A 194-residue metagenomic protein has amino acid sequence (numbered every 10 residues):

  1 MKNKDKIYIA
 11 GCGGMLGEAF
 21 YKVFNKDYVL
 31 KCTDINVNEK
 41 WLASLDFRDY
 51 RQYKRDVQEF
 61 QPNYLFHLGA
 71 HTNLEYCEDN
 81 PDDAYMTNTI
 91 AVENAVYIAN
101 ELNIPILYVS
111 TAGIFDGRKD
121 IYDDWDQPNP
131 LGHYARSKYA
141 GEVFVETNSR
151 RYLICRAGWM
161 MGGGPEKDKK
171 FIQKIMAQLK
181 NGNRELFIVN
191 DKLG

Functional and structural regions predicted by a protein language model:
K2-D27: N-terminal Rossmann NAD(P)H-binding glycine-rich loop of SDR-like oxidoreductase domains
I35-R51: Rossmann-fold cofactor-recognition segment
L42, A84-T87, P130, Y134: A hydrophobic alpha-helix adjacent to the NAD(P)-binding/active-site core of NAD(P)-dependent oxidoreductases, strongly
F47-T87: NAD(P)H-binding glycine-rich loop region in Rossmannoid oxidoreductase-like domains and their noncatalytic homologs
H71-L74, D79, V109-G132: Active-site "gating" loop of Rossmann-like NAD(P)-dependent oxidoreductase/epimerase domains
D79-L107: NAD(P)-cofactor binding segment of oxidoreductase domains
S137: Active-site helix of classical SDR
V143-G194: NAD(P)-dependent short-chain dehydrogenase/reductase
